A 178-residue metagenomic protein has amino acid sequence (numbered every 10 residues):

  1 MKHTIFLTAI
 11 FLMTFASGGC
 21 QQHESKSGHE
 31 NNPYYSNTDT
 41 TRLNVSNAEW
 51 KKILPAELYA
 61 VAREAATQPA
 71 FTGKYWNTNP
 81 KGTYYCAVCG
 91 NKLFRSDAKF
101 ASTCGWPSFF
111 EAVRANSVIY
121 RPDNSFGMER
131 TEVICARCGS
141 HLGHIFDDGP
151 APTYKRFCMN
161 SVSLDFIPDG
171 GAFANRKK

Functional and structural regions predicted by a protein language model:
M1-S27: Bacterial Sec-dependent N-terminal signal peptides
S27-S46: Short, contiguous pre-domain boundary segments
H29, R42, K51-Y85, N91-K178: A short Gly-Trp-Pro
